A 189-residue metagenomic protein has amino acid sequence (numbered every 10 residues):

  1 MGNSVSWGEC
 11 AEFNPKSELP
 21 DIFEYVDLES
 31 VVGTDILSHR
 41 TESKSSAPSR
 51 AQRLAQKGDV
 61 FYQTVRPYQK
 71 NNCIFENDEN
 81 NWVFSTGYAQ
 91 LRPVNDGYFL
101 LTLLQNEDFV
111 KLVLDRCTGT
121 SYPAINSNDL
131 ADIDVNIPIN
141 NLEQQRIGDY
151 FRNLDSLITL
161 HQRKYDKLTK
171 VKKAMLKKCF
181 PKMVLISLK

Functional and structural regions predicted by a protein language model:
M1-K189: Feature detects amphipathic, helix-rich regulatory segments
